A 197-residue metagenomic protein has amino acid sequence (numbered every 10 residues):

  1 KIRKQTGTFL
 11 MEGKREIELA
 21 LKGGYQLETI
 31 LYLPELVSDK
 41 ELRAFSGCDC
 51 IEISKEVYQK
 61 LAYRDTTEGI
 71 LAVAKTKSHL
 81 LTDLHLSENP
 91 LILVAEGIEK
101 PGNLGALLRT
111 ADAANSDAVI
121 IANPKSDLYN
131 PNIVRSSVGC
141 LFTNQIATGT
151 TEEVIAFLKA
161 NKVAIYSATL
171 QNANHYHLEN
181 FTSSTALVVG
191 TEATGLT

Functional and structural regions predicted by a protein language model:
K1-D65, A164: N-terminal positively charged helical leader segments and presequences
E12, K75-H79, T148-G149, A168-N174 (+1 more regions): Short gly/ser/thr-rich secondary-structure transition/capping motifs
K22, L84-N172: RNA substrate-binding interface of SAM-dependent RNA methyltransferases
S38-E41, D127-I133, G195-T197: Short, glycine/polar-rich helix-capping loops at beta-to-alpha or helix-loop-helix junctions that flank or form
G47, I70, S136-C140, A164 (+1 more regions): Short, hinge-like loop/turn segments at secondary-structure boundaries
D65, G69-N89: Acidic/glycine-rich phosphate/pyrophosphate-binding loops and surrounding catalytic core that coordinate Mg2+
S167-T197: Active-site/ligand-binding-proximal alpha/beta "capping" segment
